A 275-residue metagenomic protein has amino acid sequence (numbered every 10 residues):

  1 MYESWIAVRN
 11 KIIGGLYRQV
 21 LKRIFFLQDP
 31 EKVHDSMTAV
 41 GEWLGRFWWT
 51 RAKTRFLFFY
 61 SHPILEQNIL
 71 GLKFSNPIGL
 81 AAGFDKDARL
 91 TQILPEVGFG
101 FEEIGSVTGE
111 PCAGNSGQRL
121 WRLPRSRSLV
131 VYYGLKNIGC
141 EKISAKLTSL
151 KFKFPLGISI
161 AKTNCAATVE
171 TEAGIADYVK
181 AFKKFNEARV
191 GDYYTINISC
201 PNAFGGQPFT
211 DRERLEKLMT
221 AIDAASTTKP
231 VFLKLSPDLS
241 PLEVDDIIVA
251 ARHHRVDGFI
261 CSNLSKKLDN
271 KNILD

Functional and structural regions predicted by a protein language model:
V8, I12-Q67, V131-K136, C140-E141: An N-cap/entry alpha-helix motif that binds or orients negatively charged groups
D29, A113-G117, K271-L274: Short secondary-structure transition/capping segments
H62-L72, K86-L90, D238-E243: N-terminal active-site wall of soluble small-molecule enzyme domains
K73-F74, G79, G83-D85, L90-G109: Active-site cofactor/substrate anionic-group-binding motifs, chiefly glycine- and Lys/Arg-rich phosphate-binding loops
F74, A82-F84, P95, G134-D275: Conserved alpha/beta-domain cores
L90-L94, C112-R119, T168-T171: Short, conserved acidic/polar surface loops in the N-terminal third of protein domains
F101, R122-L123, Y178: A short alpha->loop->secondary-structure connector
G105-P155: A gly/proline- and charged-residue-enriched helix-loop-helix capping module
